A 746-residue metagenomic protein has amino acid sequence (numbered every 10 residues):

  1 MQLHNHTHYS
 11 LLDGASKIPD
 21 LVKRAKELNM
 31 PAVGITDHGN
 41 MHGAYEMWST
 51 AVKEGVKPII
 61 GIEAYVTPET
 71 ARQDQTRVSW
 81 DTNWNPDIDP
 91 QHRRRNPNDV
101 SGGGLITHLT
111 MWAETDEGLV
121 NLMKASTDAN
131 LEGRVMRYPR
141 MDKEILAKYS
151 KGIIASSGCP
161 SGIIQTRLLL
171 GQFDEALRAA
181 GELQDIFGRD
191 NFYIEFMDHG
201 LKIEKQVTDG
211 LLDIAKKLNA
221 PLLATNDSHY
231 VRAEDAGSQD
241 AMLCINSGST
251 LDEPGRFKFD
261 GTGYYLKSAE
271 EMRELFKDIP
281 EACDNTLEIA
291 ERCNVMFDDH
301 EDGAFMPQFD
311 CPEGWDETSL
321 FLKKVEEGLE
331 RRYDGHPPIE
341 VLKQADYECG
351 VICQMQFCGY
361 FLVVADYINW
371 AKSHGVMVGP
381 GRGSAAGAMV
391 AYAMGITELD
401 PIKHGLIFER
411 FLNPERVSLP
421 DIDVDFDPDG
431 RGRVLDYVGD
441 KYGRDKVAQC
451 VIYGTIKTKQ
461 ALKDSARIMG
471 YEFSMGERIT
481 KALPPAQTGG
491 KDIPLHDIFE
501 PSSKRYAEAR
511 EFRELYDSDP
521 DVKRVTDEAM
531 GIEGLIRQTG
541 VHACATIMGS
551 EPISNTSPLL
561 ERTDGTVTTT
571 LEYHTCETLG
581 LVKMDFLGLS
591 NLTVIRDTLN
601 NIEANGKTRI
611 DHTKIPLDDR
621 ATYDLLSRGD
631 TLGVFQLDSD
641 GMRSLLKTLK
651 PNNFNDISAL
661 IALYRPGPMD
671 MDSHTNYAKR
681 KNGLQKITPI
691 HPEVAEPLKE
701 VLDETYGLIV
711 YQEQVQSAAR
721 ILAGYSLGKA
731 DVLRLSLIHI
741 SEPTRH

Functional and structural regions predicted by a protein language model:
M1-S741: Alpha-helical scaffold/interaction cores of sigma-54-like transcription cofactors and many family A DNA polymerases
E742-H746: Short "domain-exit" segments at the C-terminal end of structured domains
